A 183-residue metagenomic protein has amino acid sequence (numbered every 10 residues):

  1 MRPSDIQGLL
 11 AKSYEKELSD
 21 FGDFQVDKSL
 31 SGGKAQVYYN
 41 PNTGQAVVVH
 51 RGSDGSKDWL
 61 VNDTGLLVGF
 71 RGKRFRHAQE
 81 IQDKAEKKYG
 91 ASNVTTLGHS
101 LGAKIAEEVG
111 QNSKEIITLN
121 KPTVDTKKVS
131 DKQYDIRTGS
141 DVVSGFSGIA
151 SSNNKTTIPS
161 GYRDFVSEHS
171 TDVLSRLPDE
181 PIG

Functional and structural regions predicted by a protein language model:
R2, G8-T95, S113-I117, V124-D131 (+2 more regions): A conserved cap/lid and substrate-binding interface adjacent to the catalytic center of lipid-processing enzymes
L97-G102, A106: Gly/Ala-rich beta-loop-alpha elbow adjacent to hydrolase catalytic centers
V109: Aromatic pocket-lining residues of Rossmann-like dinucleotide-binding sites
T118-G183: Surface cap/lid and interfacial helix-loop subdomains adjacent to catalytic sites that gate substrate access
